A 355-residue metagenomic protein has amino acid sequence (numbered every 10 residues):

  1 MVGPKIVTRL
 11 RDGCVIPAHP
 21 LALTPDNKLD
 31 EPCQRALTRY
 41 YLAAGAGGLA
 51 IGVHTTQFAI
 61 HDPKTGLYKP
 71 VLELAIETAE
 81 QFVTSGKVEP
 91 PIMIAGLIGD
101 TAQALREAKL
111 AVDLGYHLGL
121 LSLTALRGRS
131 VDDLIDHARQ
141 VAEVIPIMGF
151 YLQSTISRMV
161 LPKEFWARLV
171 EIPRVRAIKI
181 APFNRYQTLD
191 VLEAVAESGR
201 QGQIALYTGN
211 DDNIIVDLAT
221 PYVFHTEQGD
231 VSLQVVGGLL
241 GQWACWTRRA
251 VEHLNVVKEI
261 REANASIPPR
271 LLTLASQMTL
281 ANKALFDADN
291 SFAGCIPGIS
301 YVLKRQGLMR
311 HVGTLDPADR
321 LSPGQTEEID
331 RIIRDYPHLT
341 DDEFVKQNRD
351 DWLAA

Functional and structural regions predicted by a protein language model:
V2-I6, I16-P20, A44, H54 (+1 more regions): C-terminal alpha-helical cap/extension of soluble enzyme domains
V2-W166, D342-A354: Active-site beta->alpha loop and helix N-cap motifs at the rims of alpha/beta catalytic domains
D30-C33, L37, L67, V71 (+13 more regions): General structural feature for long, well-ordered alpha-helical segments within catalytic domains of soluble enzymes
Y41, A75, A79, V83 (+3 more regions): Hydrophobic, Leu/Ile/Phe/Ala-enriched alpha-helical segments that form helix-helix packing faces
A43-G45, L49, I76-A79, L120-T124 (+8 more regions): Short, surface-exposed, polar/charged, turn-prone segments marking secondary-structure boundaries
A79-G86, E197-I204, R261, R310 (+1 more regions): Structural alpha-beta junctions
Q140-E143, Q153-C295: Catalytic alpha/beta core domains of metabolic enzymes, predominantly
